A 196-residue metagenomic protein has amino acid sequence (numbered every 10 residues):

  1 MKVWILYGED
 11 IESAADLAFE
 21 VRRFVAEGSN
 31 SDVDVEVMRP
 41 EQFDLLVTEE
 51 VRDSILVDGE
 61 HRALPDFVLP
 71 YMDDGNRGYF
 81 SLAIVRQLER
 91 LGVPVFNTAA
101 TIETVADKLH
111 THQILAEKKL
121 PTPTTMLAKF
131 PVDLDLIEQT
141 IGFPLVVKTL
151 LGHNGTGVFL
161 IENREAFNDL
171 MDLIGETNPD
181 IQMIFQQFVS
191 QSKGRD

Functional and structural regions predicted by a protein language model:
M1-W4: Extreme N-terminal starter segment of soluble prokaryotic enzymes
L6-G8: Short hydrophobic segments within beta-strands
I11, A100-I102, K129-D133, L151-N154 (+2 more regions): Short acidic/polar capping segments at secondary-structure boundaries
I11-T124: Conserved N-proximal alpha/beta basic substrate-recognition cap immediately N-terminal to, or forming the N-lobe
L115-A116, T140-T156, P179-S192: ATP-grasp fold ATP-binding core
P121-P144: Rossmann-like NAD(P)H-binding beta-loop-alpha module
F159-D196: Phosphate-binding site of ATP-dependent enzymes
